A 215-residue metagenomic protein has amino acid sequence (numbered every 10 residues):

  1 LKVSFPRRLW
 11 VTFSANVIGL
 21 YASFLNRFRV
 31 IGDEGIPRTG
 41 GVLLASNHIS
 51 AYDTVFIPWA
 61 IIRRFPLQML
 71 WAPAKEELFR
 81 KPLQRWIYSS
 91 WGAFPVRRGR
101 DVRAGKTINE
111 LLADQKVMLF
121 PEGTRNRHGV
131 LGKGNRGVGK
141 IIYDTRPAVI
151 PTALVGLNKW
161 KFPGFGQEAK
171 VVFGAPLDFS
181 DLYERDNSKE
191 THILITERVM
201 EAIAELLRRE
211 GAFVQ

Functional and structural regions predicted by a protein language model:
L1-G32, R38, F56, L67-Q68 (+1 more regions): A transmembrane-helix-recognition feature enriched in membrane-embedded lipid enzymes and envelope glyco-/phospholipid
L1-L9, V102-Q215: Non-catalytic C-terminal accessory region of glycerolipid acyltransferases and related lyso-lipid remodeling enzymes
I18, S89-P95, P121-T124: Short, basic, glycine/proline-bearing loop/turn elements
G19-F24, F94-G99, H128-G129: Short, flexible loop segments at the rims of nucleotide/cofactor-binding pockets, characterized by
V30, A72, I87-Y88, V149 (+1 more regions): Structural signal for hydrophobic
G32, A74-K75, G92, F120-E122 (+1 more regions): A secondary-structure boundary/capping signal
G35, R63-R64, I108-A113: Short, charge-rich binding segments
P37-G99: Catalytic core of membrane glycerolipid acyltransferases/transacylases, capturing the structured, soluble-facing
